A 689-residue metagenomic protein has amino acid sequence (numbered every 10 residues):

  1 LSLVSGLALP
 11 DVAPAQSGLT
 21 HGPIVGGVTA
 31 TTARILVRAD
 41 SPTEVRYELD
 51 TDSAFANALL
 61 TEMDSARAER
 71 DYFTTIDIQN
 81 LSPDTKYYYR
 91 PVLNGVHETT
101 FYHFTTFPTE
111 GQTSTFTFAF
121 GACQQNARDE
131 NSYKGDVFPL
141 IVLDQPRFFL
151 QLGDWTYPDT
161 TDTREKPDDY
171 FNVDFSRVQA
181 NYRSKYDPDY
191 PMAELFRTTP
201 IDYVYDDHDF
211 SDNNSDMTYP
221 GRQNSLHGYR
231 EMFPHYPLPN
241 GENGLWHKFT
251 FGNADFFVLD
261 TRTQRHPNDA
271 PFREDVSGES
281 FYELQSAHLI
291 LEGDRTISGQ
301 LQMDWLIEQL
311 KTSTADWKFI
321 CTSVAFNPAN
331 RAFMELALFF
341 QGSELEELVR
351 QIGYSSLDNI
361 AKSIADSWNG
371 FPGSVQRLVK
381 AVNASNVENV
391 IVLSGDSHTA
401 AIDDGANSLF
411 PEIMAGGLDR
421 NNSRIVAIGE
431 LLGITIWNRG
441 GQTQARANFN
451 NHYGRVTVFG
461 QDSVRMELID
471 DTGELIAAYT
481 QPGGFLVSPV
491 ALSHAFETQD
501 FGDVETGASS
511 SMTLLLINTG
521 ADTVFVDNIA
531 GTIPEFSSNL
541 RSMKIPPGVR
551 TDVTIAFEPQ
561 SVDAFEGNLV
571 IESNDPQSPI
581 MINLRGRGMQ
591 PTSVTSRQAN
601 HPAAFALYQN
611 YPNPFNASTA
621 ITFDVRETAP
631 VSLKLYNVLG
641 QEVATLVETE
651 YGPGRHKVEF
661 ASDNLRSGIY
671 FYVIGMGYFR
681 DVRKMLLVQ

Functional and structural regions predicted by a protein language model:
A15-S488: Metal-dependent phosphoester/phosphodiester hydrolase catalytic core
V37, D396, S593-Y611, F615-L635 (+2 more regions): Glycine-centered coil/turn sites that cap beta-strands in beta-rich domains
L81-K86, A620, V647-R680: Short, surface-exposed loop/turn motifs with a glycine/proline- and acidic-biased composition
V456, M512-I517, I555, G567-S573 (+1 more regions): Buried hydrophobic-core signal for structured, non-transmembrane domains
V487-T519, F557-V562, R587-G588: Beta-sheet-dominated interaction scaffolds and their linkers
P489-E497, G520-T554: Surface-exposed binding patches on compact interaction domains or structured appendages
S561-Q590: Terminal connector regions
N610, Y636-V643, Y670: Short, glycine-anchored, charge-dense loop/turn motifs used at functional sites
